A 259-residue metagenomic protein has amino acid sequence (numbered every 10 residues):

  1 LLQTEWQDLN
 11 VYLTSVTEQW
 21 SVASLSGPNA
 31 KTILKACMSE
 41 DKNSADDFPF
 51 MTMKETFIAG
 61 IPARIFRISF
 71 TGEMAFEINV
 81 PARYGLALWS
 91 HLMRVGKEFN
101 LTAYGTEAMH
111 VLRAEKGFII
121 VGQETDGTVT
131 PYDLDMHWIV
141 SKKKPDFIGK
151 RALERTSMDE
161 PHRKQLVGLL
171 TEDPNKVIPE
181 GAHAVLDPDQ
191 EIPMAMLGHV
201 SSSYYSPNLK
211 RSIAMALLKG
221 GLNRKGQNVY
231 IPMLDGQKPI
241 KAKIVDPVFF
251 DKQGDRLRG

Functional and structural regions predicted by a protein language model:
L1-G259: Conserved, structured C-terminal
